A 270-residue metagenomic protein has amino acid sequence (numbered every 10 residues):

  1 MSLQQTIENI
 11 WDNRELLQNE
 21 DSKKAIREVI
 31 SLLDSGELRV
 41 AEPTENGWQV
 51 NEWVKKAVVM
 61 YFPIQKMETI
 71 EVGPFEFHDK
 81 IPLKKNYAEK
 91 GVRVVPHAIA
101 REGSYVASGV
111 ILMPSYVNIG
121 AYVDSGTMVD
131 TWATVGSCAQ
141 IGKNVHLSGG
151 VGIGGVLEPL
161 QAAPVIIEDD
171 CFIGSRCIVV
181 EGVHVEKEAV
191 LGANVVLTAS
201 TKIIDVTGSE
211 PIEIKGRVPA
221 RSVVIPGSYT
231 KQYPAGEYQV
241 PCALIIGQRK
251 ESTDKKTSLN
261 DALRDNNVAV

Functional and structural regions predicted by a protein language model:
M1-V92, R221, P226-V270: Terminal amphipathic alpha-helical/low-complexity segments used for targeting or macromolecular assembly
A88, V92-Q232: Structural signal for interior beta-strand "rungs" in well-ordered beta-sheet cores of soluble enzyme domains
